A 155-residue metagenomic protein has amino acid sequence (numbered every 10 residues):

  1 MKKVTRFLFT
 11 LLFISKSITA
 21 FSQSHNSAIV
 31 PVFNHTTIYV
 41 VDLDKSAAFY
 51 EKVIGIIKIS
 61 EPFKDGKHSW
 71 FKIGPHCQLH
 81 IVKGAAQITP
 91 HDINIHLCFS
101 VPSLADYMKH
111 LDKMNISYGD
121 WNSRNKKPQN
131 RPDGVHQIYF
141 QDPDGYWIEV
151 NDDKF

Functional and structural regions predicted by a protein language model:
M1-S27: Bacterial Sec-dependent N-terminal signal peptides
S22-D44, I95-F99: N-terminal beta-strand motif that seeds the catalytic metal site of vicinal oxygen chelate
I38-Q78: Core segments of cupin and vicinal oxygen chelate
D42-D44, L97-D144, F155: Vicinal oxygen chelate
D65, I93, G134: Exposed loop/turn and edge beta-strand positions of beta-sandwich/beta-sheet ligand-binding modules
H68-D112: Mid-chain, structured segments of secreted extracytoplasmic proteins
